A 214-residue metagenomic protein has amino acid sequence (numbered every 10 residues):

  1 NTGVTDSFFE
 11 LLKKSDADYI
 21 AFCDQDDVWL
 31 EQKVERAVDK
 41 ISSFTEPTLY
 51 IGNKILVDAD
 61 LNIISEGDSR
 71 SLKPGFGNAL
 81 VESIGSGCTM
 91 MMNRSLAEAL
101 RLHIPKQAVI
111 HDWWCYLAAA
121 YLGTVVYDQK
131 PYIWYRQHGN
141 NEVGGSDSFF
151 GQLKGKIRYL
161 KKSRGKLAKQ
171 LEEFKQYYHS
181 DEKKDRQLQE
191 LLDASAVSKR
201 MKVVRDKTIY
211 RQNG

Functional and structural regions predicted by a protein language model:
N1-S148: Nucleotide-sugar donor-binding/catalytic module of glycosyltransferases that assemble extracellular/cell-envelope
A108, W114, R136-G214: C-terminal subregions of glycosyltransferases and related glycan-biosynthesis enzymes
